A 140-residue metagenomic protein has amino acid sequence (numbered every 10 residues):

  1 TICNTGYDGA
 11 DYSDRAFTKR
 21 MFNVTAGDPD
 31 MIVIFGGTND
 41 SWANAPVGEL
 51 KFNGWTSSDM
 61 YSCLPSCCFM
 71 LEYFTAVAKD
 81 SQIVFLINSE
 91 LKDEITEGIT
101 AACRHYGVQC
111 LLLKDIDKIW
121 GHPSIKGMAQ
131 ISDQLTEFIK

Functional and structural regions predicted by a protein language model:
T1-G48: Conserved SGNH/GDSL esterase-like catalytic core that processes O-acyl groups on lipids and polysaccharides
Y7-S13, I87-I95, K118-H122: Acidic-and-aromatic substrate-binding clefts and catalytic sites of carbohydrate-active enzymes
D14-T18, S57-M70: Well-ordered, non-membrane alpha-helical segments in soluble/globular domains
G27-I32, A78-I83, Y106-Q109: Loop/turn elements at helix/coil->beta-strand transitions in domains of secreted/extracellular proteins
F35-W42, G48, S66-A101: Active-site segments of SGNH/GDSL-like serine hydrolases that catalyze O-acetyl group transfer/hydrolysis on lipids
A43-S62: A solvent-exposed, charged loop/short amphipathic helix patch at secondary-structure junctions
V108-I116: His/Asp/Glu-enriched short active-site or ligand-binding loop at hydrolase and phosphoryl-transfer sites
I119-K140: Histidine-centered active-site loop/cap adjacent to the catalytic His in serine esterases/O-acetyl transfer systems
